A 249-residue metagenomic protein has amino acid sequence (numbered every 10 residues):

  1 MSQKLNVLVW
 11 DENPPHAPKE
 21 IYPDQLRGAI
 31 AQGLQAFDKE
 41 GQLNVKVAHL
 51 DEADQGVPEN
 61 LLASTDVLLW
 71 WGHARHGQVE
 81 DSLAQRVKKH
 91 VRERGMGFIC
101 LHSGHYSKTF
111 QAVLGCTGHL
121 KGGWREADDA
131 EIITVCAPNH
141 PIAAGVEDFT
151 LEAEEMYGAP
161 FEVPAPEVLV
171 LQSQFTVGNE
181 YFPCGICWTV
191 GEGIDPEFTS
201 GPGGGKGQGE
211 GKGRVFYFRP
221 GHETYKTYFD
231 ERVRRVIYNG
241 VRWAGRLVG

Functional and structural regions predicted by a protein language model:
M1-S64, G249: Aromatic-Pro/Gly-enriched surface loop or interdomain linker that acts as a lid/target-recognition segment
S2-L5, G193-G249: Extracellular ligand-binding/catalytic regions of CAZymes and related secreted enzymes and adhesion modules
N13-P15, E52, A74-G77, G104-K108 (+1 more regions): Solvent-exposed loop/turn segments at secondary-structure junctions within structured extracellular/periplasmic domains
P15-K19, G178-N179, Y225-Y228: Short, solvent-exposed loop/turn elements at domain surfaces
L43-K46, S64, L120, R125-G211: Catalytic beta-strand/loop cores that center a nucleophilic Ser/Cys/Thr and support acyl-enzyme chemistry
V47-H49, H102, R219: Residue-level recognition of beta-strand->loop/alpha-helix junctions
L50-P58, R75-E80, V177-N179: Acidic-and-aromatic substrate-binding clefts and catalytic sites of carbohydrate-active enzymes
L61-T109, K206-Q208, K212: Short alpha-beta junction capping motif
